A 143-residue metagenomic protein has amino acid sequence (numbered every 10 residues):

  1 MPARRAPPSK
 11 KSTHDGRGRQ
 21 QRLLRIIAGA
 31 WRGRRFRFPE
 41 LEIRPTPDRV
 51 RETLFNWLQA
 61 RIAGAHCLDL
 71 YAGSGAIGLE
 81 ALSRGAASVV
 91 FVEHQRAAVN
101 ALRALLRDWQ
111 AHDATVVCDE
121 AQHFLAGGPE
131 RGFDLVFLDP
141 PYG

Functional and structural regions predicted by a protein language model:
M1-G143: Class I S-adenosyl-L-methionine-dependent methyltransferase catalytic core
